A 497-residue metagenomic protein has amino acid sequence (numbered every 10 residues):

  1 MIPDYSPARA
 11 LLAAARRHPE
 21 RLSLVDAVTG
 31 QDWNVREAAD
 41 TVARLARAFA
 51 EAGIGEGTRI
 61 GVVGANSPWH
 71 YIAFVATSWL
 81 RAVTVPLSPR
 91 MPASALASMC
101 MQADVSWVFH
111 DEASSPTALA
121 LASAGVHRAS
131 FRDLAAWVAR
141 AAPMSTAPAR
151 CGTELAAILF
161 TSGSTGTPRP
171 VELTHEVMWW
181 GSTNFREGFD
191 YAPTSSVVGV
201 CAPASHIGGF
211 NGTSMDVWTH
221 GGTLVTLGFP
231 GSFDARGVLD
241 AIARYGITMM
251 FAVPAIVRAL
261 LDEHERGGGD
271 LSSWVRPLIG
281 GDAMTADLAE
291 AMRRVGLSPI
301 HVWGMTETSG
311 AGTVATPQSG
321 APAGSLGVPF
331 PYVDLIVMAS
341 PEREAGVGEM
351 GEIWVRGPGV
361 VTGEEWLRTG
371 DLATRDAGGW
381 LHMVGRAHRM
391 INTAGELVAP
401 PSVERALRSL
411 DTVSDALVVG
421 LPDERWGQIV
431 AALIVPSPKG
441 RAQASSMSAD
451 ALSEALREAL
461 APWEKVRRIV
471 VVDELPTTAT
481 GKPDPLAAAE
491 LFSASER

Functional and structural regions predicted by a protein language model:
P3, S23-S67, Y71, V75 (+1 more regions): Conserved AMP-binding/adenylate-forming core of the ANL superfamily
D4, P19-E20, A142-F160, T167 (+1 more regions): Conserved pre-ATP/AMP-binding loop-to-beta segment of ANL
D32-R36, A156-W180: Conserved AMP-binding A3 loop
A38-R44, G152, V171-P193, C201 (+1 more regions): Conserved structural elements of the adenylate-forming
M91, G357, L372-E464, P483: AMP-binding/adenylate-forming catalytic core of the ANL superfamily
G181-V197, I207-T248, E263: Conserved AMP-binding/adenylation subdomain of ANL enzymes
I247-F251, D262-A321, D334: Gly/Ser/Thr-rich phosphate-binding loop
A461-K482: AMP-binding/adenylate-forming catalytic domain of the ANL superfamily
